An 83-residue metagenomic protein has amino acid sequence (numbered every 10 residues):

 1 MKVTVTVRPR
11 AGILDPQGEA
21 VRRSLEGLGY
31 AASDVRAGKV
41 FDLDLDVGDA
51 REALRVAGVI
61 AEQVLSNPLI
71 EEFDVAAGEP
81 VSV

Functional and structural regions predicted by a protein language model:
M1-V83: Non-catalytic terminal accessory/regulatory regions of metabolic enzymes
